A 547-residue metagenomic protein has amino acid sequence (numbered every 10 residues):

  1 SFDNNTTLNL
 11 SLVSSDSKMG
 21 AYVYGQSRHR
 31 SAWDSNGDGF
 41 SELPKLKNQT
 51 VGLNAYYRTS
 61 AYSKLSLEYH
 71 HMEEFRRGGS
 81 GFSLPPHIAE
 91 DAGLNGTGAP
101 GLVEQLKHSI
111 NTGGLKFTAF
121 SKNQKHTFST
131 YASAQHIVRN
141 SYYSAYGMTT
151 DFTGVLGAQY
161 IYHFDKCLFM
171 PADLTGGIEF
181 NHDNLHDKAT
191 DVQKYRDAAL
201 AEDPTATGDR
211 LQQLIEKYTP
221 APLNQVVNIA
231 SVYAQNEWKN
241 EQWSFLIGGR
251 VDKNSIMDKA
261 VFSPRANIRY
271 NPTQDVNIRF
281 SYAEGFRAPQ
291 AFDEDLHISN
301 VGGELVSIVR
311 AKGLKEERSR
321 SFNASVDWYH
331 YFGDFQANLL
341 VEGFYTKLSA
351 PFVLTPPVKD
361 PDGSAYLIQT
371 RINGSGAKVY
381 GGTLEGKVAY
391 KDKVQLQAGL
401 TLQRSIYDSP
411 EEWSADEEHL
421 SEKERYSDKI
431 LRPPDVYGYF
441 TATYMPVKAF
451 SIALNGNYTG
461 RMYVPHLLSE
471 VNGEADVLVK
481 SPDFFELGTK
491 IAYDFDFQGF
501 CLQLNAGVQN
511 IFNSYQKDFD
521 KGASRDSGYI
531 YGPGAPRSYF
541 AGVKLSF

Functional and structural regions predicted by a protein language model:
S1, V23-H29, L67-H71, T130-H136 (+10 more regions): Transmembrane beta-barrel strands of outer-membrane/channel proteins
S1-G37, P44-V51: Outer-membrane beta-barrel translocator/receptor signature
S17, V23, T127-S141, N271 (+4 more regions): Membrane-embedded beta-barrel scaffold of Gram-negative outer-membrane proteins
R30-N48, R58, Y62-Q124, A134-F152: Flexible loop and strand-edge segments within Gram-negative outer membrane beta-barrel domains
S60, F169-D173, E179-N181, L214-K347 (+1 more regions): Structural signature of Gram-negative outer-membrane beta-barrels, strongest in the C-terminal barrel of TonB-dependent
G98-G114, A134, V138, G147-S244 (+1 more regions): Outer-membrane beta-barrel transmembrane domain signature of Gram-negative proteins, especially the mid-to-C-terminal
K239-S244, L339, F344-K347, Y366 (+3 more regions): Gram-negative outer-membrane beta-barrel transporters
S349-A350, L354, N457-L468, Y493-F547: C-terminal beta-signal and adjacent terminal beta-strands/loops of Gram-negative outer-membrane beta-barrel proteins
